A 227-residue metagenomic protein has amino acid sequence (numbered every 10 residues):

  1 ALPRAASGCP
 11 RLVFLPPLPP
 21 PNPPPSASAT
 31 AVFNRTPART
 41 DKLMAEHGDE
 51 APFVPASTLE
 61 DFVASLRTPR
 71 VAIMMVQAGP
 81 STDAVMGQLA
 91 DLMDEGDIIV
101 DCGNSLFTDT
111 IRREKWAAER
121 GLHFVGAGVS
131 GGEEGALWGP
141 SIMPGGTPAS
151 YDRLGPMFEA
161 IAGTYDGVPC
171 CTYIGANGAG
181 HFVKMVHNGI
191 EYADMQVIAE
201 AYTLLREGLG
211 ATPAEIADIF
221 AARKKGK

Functional and structural regions predicted by a protein language model:
P3, P25-V71, M75-M93, R112-R120: Conserved N-terminal Rossmann-fold NAD(P) cofactor-binding segment
P3, T82-G87, V100, L106-A217 (+1 more regions): Rossmann-fold dinucleotide-binding core
P16-P17: N-terminal Rossmann-fold NAD(P) dinucleotide-binding loop
D97: Glycine-centered, small-residue-biased loops immediately flanking beta-strands in adenine/cofactor-binding cores
